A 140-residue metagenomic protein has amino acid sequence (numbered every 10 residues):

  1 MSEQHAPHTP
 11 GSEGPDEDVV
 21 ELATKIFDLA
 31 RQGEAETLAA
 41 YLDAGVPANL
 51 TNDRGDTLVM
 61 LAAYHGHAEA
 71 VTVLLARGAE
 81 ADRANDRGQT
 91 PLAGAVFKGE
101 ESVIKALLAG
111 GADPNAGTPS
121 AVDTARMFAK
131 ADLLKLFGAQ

Functional and structural regions predicted by a protein language model:
T37, E69-A70, S102-V103, D132-L136: Conserved ankyrin/ankyrin-like repeat signature
